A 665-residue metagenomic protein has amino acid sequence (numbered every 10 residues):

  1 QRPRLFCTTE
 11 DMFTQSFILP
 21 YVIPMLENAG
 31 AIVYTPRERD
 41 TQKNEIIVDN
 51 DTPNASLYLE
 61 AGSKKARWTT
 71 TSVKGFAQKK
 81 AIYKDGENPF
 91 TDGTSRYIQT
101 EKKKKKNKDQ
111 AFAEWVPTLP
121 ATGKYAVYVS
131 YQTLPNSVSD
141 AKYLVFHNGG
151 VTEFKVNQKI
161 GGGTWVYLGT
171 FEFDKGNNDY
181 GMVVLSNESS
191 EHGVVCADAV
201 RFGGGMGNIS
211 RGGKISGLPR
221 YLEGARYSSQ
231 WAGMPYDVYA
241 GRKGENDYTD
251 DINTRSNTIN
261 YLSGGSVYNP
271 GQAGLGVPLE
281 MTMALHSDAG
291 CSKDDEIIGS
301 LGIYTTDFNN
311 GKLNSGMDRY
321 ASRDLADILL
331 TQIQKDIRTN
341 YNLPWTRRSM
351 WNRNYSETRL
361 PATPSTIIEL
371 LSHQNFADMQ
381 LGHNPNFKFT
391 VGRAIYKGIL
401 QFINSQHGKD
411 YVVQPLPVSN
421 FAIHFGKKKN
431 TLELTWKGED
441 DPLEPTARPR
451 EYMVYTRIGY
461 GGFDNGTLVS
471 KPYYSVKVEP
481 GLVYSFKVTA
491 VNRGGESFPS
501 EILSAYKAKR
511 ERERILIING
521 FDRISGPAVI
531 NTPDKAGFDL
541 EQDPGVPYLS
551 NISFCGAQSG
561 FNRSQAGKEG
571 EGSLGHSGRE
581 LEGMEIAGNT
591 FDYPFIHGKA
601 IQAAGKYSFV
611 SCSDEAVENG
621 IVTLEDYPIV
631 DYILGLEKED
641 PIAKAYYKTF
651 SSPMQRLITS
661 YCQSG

Functional and structural regions predicted by a protein language model:
P3-I46, N50-L59, S63, N208-I298: Catalytic-core regions of hydrolytic enzymes
F6, E10, F17-A29, R37 (+3 more regions): Aromatic-Pro/Gly-enriched surface loop or interdomain linker that acts as a lid/target-recognition segment
Y97, A111-P135: A short beta-strand element within beta-rich, extracytoplasmic domains of secreted/secretory-pathway proteins
N148-N178: Extracellular carbohydrate recognition and processing domains and analogous Trp-centered ligand-binding platforms
V183-V194: Short beta-strand-plus-loop segments that form exposed binding edges in beta-rich domains
E188, A199-G207, S266, T282-G311 (+1 more regions): Active-site-adjacent mobile loop/cap segments within catalytic or ligand-binding domains
F402-T446, P480, G494-E513: Pro/Thr/Ser/Gly-rich low-complexity, intrinsically disordered linker/stalk tracts
S475-E496: Beta-strand-rich modules
